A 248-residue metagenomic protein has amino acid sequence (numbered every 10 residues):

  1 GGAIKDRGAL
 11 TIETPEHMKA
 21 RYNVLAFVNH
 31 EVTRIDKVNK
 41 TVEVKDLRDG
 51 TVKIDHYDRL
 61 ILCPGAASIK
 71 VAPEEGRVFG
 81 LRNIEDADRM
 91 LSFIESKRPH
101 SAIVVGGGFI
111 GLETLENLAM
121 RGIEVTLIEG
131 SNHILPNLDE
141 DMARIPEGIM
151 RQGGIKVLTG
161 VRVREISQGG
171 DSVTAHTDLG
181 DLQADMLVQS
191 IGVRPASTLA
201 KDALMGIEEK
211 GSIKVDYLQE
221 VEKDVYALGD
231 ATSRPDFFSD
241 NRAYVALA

Functional and structural regions predicted by a protein language model:
G1-L25, L115-L138: Beta1-alpha1 glycine-rich phosphate/pyrophosphate-binding loop at the start of Rossmann-like nucleotide-binding domains
F27-R48, D55, M120-V215: A Rossmann-like FAD-binding core segment of flavoenzymes
V28, K37-K45, G50-S92, S96-S101: Glycine/serine-rich phosphate-binding loop and adjoining beta1-alpha1 elements at the start of nucleotide-handling
K37, V71-P73, T114-L115, Q168 (+2 more regions): Short glycine-/acidic-enriched loop or helix-start segments at secondary-structure transitions that form or flank
L62-C63, V104, Q189, A227: Redox-cofactor binding/interface segments in oxidoreductases and associated redox assembly factors
G76-R98, T174, D181-A248: FAD-site-proximal beta/loop scaffold in flavoenzymes
E85, R89-L138, I155: Rossmann-like NAD(P)H-binding beta-loop-alpha module
